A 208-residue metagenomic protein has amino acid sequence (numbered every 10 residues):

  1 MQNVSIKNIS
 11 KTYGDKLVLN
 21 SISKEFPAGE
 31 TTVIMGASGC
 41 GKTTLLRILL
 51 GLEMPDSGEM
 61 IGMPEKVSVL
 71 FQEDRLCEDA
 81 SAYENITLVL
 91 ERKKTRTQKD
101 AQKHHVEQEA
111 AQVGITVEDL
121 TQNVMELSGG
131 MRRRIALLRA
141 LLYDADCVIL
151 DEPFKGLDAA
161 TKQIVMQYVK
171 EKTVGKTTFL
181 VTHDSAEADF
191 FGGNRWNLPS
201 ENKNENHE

Functional and structural regions predicted by a protein language model:
L50: Helix-to-loop junction immediately C-terminal to a conserved catalytic motif
A80-K94: Q-loop/switch helix immediately C-terminal to the Walker
K99-D119: Conserved ABC ATPase "signature" region
N123-L127, M131: Conserved ABC ATPase signature
L137: Hydrophobic anchor residue at the start of the ABC signature
Y143: Conserved signature/switch motifs of ABC ATPase nucleotide-binding domains
D151, D158: ABC-family nucleotide-binding domains
K162-V174: Helical segment within the ABC ATPase nucleotide-binding domain
